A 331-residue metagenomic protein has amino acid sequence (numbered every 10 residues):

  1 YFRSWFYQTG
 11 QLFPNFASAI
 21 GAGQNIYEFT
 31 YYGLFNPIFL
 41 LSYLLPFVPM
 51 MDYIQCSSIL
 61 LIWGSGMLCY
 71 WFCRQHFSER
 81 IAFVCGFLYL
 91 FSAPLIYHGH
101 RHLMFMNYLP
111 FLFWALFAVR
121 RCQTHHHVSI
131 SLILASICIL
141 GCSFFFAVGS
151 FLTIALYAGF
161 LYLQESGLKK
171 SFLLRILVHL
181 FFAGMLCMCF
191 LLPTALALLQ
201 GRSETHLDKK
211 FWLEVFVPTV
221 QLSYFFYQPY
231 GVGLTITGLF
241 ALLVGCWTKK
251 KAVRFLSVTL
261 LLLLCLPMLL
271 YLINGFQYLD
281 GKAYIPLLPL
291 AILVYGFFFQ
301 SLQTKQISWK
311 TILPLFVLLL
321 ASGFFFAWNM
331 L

Functional and structural regions predicted by a protein language model:
Y1-R3, L61-I96, L239-T248, V253-L269 (+1 more regions): Carboxylate/His-rich catalytic cores and anion/metal-binding grooves
Y1-S65, F87-L109, L199-S203, K210-Q228: Membrane-interface coil-to-helix junctions
S4-Y7, S171-G281, I285: Periplasmic/ER-lumenal interhelical loops and adjacent helix-loop junctions in multi-pass membrane proteins
I59-F72, R80-Q123, H127-L163, R175-A195 (+3 more regions): Membrane-embedded helix bundles of polyisoprenyl
H76-F77, L116-T124, L156-L168, L242-K251 (+1 more regions): Structural signal for the C-terminal ends of transmembrane alpha-helices and the immediately following loop
C138-L140, L269-L279, F326-L331: Transmembrane helix-loop junctions at the membrane interface of multipass transporters and ion channels
Y278-L302: Hydrophobic/aromatic-rich transmembrane helices and adjacent perimembrane loops
S301-W328: Signature aromatic-anchored transmembrane alpha helix within multi-pass, membrane-resident enzymes that catalyze glycan
